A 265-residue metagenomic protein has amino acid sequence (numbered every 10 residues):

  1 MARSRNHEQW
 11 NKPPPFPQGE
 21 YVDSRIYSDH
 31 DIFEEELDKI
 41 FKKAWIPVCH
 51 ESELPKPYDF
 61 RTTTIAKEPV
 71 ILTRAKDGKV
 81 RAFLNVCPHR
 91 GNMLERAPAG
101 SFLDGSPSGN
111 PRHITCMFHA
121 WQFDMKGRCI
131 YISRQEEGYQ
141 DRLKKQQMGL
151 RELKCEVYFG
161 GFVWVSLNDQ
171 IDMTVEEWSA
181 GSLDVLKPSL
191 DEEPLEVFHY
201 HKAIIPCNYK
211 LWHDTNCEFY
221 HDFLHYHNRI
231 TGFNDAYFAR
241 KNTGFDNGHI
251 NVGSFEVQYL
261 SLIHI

Functional and structural regions predicted by a protein language model:
M1-W10: Basic/polar N-terminal segments that are highly enriched at the extreme N-terminus, encompassing both cleavable
Q9-S24, E193: Short, contiguous pre-domain boundary segments
E20-A66, V70-I71: Non-catalytic accessory segments flanking enzyme active sites
F41-K42, H89, L167, C217: Residues at helix-coil transition
F41-W45, N92, H221: Generic structural signal for secondary-structure transition and capping sites
E53-D169, M173, E177-G181: Rieske [2Fe-2S] iron-sulfur-binding domain
R74, K79, K154-I263: C-terminal catalytic domain of Rieske-type non-heme iron oxygenases
